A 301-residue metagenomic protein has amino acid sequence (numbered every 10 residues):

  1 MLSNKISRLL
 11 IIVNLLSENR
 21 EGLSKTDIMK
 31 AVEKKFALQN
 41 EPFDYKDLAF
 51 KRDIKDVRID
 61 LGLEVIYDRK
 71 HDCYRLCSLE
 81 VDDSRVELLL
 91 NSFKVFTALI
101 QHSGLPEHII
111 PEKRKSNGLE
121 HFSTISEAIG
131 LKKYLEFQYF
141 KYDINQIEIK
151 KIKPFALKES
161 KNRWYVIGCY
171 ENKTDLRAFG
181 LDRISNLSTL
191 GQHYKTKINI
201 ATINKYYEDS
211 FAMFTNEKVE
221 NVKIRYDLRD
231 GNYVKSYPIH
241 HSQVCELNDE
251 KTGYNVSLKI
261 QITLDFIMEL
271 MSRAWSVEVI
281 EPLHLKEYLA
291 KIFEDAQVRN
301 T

Functional and structural regions predicted by a protein language model:
M1-L88, D295-T301: Short, basic/aromatic recognition patches that contact phosphate-bearing ligands
N4, I109-K223: Core beta-strand-centered patch of the WYL/Sm-like small regulatory domain
S7-L15, S92-V95, E269-S272: Short, hydrophobic/amphipathic alpha-helical patches that form generic packing surfaces within helical domains
K25, G62, I66-K141: Bulky hydrophobic/aromatic content
I66, K158-E159, E246-N248: Well-ordered beta-strand positions
R69-H71, K161, L181, K251 (+1 more regions): Residue-level signal for tight coil/turn positions that link beta-strands
C73-R75, E136, Y165-I167, N255 (+1 more regions): General beta-strand recognition
E208-T301: Polybasic (Lys/Arg-rich)
